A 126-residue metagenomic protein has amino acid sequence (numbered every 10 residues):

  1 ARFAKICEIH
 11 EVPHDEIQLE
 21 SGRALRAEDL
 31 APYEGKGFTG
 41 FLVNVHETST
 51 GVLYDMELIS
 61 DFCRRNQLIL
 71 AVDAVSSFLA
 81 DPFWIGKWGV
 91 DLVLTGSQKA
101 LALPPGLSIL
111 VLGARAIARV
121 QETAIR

Functional and structural regions predicted by a protein language model:
A1-T39: PLP-dependent aminotransferase-like
R2, R23, S77-L79, K99-L103 (+1 more regions): Short gly/pro/ser/thr-enriched loop/turn and capping motifs at secondary-structure boundaries
I17-E20, A74, G96-Q98: Short beta->alpha connector loops at strand-helix junctions that form conserved, small/polar/Pro-enriched
A24-S77, L92: Active-site phosphate-binding strand-loop segment of PLP-dependent enzymes
F78-W88: Glycine-rich, charge-decorated loop segments at or immediately adjacent to ligand/cofactor-binding or catalytic sites
G86-Q98: Conserved active-site segment immediately N-terminal to the catalytic lysine that forms the internal aldimine
Q98-R126: Active-site C-terminal subdomain of aminotransferase-like
